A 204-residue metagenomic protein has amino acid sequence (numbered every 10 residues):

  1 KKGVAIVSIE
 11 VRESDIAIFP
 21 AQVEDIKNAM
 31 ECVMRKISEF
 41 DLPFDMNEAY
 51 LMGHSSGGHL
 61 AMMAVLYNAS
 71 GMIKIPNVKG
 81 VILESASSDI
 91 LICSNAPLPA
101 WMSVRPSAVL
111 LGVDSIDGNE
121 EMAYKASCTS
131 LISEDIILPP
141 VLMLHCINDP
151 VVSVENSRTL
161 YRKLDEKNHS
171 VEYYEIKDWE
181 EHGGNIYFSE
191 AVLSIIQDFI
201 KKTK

Functional and structural regions predicted by a protein language model:
K1-V7: Short amphipathic alpha-helix adjacent to the substrate-entry channel of hydrolases
A17-F40: Alpha/beta-hydrolase active-site loop
M34-S55: Gly/Ser-rich "nucleophile elbow"/oxyanion-hole loop immediately N-terminal to the catalytic nucleophile in hydrolases
L51-G53, E84, L144: Short beta-strand immediately N-terminal to the catalytic nucleophile in serine-hydrolase-like folds
G53-M63: Glycine-rich nucleophile elbow surrounding the catalytic serine of serine-hydrolase chemistry
M63-N119: Hydrolase active-site cap/lid region
G80, S115-L142, N148: The feature captures the conserved acid-bearing segment of alpha/beta-hydrolase catalytic domains
L144, V151-K204: C-terminal catalytic histidine-bearing segment of alpha/beta-hydrolase fold enzymes
